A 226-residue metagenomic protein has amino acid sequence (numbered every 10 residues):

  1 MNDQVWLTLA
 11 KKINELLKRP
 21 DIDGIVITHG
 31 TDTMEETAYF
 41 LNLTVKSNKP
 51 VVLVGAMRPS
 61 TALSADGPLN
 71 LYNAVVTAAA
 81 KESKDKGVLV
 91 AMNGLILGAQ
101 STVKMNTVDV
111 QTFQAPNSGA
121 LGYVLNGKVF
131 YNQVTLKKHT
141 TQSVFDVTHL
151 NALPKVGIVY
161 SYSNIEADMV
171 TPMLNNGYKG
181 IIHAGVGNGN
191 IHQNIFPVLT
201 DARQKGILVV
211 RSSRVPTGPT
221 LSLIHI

Functional and structural regions predicted by a protein language model:
M1-L16, P197: ATP/NTP phosphate-donor binding region
R19-M34, N176-N188: Short acidic, glycine-rich surface-loop motifs adjacent to enzyme active sites
I27-K49, I191-T200: Short Gly/Thr/Asp-enriched flexible loops that form oxyanion-binding sites at enzyme active sites
T37-L69, V76-A79, Q204-S213: Short, acidic/small-residue loops that bind anionic groups at enzyme active sites
L53-L125: Internal gly/pro-rich beta-alpha loop/helix module that stabilizes soluble enzyme cofactors or their anionic handles
G98-H183, N188: Accessory alpha-helical/coil subdomains and C-terminal extensions that flank or cap enzyme catalytic cores
I182, V186-S222: CN hydrolase (nitrilase-like) catalytic-core segments centered on the catalytic cysteine and neighboring Lys/Glu
I224-I226: Conserved small/polar residues in nucleotide/adenosyl-binding loops
